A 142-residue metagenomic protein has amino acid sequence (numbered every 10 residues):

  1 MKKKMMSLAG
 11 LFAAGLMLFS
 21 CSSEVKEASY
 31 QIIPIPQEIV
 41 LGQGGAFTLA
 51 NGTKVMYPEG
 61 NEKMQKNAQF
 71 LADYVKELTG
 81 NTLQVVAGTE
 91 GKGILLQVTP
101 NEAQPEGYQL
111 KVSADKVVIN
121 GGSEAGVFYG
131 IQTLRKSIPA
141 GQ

Functional and structural regions predicted by a protein language model:
M1-A9: Bacterial N-terminal signal peptides that target proteins for export
F12-A13: Repetitive helical segments and hydrophobic/amphipathic motifs
L18-S20: C-terminal motif of bacterial Sec signal peptides marking the signal peptidase cleavage site
S22-Q142: Contiguous, structured surface segment used for ligand recognition
